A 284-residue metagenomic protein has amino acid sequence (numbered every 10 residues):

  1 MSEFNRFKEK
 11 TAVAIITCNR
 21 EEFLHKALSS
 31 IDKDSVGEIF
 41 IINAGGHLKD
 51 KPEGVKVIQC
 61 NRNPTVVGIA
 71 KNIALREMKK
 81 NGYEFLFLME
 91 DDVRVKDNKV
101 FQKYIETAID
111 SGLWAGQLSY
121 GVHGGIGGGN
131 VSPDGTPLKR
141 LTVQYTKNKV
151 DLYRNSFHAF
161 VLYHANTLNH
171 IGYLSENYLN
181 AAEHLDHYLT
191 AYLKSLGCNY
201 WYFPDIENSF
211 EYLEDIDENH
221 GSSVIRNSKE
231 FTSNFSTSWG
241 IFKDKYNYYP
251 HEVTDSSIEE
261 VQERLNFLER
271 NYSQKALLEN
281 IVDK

Functional and structural regions predicted by a protein language model:
M1-S29: N-proximal low-complexity "stem/linker" segments adjacent to membrane-targeting elements
K26-E38: Short, acidic, metal-binding catalytic loop of nucleotide-sugar glycosyltransferases
N61-M78: Glycine-rich, basic loop-to-helix element that forms the pyrophosphate-binding segment of sugar-nucleotide handling
Y83-R94: Short beta-strand-to-loop acidic/aromatic patch adjacent to the donor-nucleotide binding site
N98-A115: Conserved donor-nucleotide/metal-binding helix-loop-beta segment in metal-dependent transferases, i.e., the alpha-helix
A115-S132: Short beta-strand-to-loop element that shapes/binds the nucleotide-sugar donor at the catalytic cleft/hinge
V143-Y163: A recurrent flexible, glycine/aromatic-enriched loop bordering the glycosyltransferase active site that acts as
N177-K284: C-terminal catalytic/acceptor-binding lobe
